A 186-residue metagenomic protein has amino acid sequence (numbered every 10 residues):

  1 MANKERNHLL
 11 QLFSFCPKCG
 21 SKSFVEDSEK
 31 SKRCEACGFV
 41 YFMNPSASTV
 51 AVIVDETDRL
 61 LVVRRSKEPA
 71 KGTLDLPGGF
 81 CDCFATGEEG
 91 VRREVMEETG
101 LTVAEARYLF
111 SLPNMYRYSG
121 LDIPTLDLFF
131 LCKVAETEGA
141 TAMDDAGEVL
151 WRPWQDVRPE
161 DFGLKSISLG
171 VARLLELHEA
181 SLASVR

Functional and structural regions predicted by a protein language model:
M1-L12, G139-R186: Nudix hydrolase/Nudix homology domain
N3-R6, D55-E97: Conserved Nudix-box catalytic region and its N-terminal flanking loop in Nudix hydrolases and closely related
F13-F15, S31: Residues immediately within or flanking Cys/His clusters that coordinate Zn2+ in small zinc-binding modules
F24-V25, F42: Short functional micro-motifs and their immediate structural scaffolds
V25-S31: Short linker/helix segments within small regulatory modules
K32, A36-L60, F80: Conserved N-terminal beta-strand and adjoining loop/helix that marks the start of the Nudix/MutT-like hydrolase domain
I53-V54, V62, C132, W151: Conserved hydrophobic "DFG−1" position in protein kinase catalytic cores
C81-R107, L112-S166: Unchanged
